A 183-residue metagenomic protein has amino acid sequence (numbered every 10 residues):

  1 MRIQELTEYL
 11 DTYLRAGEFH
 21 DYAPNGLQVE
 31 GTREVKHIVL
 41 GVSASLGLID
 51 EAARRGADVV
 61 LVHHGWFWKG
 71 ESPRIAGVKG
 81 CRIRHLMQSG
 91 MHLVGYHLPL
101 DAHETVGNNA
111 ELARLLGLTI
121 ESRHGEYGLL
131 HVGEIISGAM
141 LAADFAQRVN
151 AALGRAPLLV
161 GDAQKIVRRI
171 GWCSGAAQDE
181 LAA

Functional and structural regions predicted by a protein language model:
M1-A183: Hydrophobic structural segments
